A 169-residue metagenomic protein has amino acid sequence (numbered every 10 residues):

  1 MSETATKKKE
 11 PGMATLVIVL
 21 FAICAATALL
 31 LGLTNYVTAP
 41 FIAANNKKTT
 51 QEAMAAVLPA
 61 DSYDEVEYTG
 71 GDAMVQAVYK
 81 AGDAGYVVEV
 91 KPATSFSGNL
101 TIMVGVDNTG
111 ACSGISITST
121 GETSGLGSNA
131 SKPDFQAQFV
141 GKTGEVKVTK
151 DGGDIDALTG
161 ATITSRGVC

Functional and structural regions predicted by a protein language model:
S2-C169: Flexible, solvent-exposed loop/hinge segments and secondary-structure transition points
